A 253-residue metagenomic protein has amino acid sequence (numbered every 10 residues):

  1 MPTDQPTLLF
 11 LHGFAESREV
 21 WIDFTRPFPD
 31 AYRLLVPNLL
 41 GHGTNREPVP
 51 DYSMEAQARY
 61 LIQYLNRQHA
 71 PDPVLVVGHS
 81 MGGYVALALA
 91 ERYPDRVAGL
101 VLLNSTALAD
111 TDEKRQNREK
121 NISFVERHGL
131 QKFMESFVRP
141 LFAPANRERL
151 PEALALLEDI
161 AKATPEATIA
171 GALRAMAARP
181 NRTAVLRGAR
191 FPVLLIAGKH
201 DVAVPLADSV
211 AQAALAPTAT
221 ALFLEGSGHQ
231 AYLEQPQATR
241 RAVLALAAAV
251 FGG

Functional and structural regions predicted by a protein language model:
Q5, I22-R26, Y32-V77, E91-Y93 (+1 more regions): Active-site loop/oxyanion-hole signature of alpha/beta-hydrolase fold enzymes
G13-E16, S80: Active-site glycine-rich loops that stabilize anionic/oxyanionic intermediates across multiple enzyme folds
D72-T111: Conserved hydrolase catalytic core segment
D110-Q116, H128-G188: Conserved alpha/beta-hydrolase catalytic His-Asp/Glu region
A189, L195-A197, D201: Short beta-strand/loop motif that positions the catalytic acidic residue of the alpha/beta-hydrolase fold
F191, P205-A214: Short alpha-helix in the alpha/beta-hydrolase fold that links the catalytic acid
V210-H229: Catalytic histidine neighborhood in serine/cysteine hydrolases with alpha/beta-hydrolase-type architecture
S227-R240: Catalytic histidine-centered segment of alpha/beta-hydrolase-like enzymes
